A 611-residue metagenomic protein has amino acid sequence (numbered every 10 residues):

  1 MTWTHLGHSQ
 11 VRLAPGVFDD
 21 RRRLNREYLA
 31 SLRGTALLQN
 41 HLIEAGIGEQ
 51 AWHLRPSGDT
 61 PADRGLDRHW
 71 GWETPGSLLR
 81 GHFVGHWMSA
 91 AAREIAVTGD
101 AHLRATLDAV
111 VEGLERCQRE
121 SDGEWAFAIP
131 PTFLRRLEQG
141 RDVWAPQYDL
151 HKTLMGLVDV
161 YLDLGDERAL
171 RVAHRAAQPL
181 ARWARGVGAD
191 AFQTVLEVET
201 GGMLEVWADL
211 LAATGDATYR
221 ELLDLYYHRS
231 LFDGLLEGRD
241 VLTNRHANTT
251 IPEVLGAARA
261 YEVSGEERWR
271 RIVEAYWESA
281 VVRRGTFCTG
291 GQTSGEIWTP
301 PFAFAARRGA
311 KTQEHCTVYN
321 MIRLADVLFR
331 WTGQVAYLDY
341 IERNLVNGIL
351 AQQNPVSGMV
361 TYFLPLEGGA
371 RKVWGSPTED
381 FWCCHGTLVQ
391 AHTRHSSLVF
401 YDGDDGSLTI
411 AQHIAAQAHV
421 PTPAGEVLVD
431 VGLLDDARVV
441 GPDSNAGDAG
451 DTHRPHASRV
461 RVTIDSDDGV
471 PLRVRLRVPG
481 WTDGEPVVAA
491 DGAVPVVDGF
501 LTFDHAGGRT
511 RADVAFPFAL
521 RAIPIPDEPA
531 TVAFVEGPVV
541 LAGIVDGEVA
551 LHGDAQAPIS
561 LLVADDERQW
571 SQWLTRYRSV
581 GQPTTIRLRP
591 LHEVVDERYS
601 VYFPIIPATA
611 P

Functional and structural regions predicted by a protein language model:
M1-F83, D108-P131, E167: Low-complexity, Ser/Thr/Pro/Gly-enriched N-terminal "stalk/linker" regions
L6-H8, P15, I95-D108, L157-H174 (+4 more regions): Structural helix-adjacent loops and short alpha-helical linkers that scaffold large soluble proteins
H41-G76, A126-A145, T194-L210, E237-G256 (+2 more regions): Carbohydrate-binding/catalytic loop surfaces
S77-A96, A145-Y161, L196-A212, R245-E262 (+2 more regions): Well-ordered alpha-helical segments within folded domains of soluble proteins
R171-V263: Hydrophobic, small-residue-rich alpha-helical packing segments that form membrane-like cores
V273, D339-N347, Q352-A457, V496 (+2 more regions): C-terminal beta-rich recognition modules with glycine/proline-rich loops and embedded aromatic residues
G469-A490: Beta-strand-rich binding/interaction modules
D483-H505, L520-D527: Solvent-exposed beta-strand/loop surfaces of large extracellular or lumenal domains
